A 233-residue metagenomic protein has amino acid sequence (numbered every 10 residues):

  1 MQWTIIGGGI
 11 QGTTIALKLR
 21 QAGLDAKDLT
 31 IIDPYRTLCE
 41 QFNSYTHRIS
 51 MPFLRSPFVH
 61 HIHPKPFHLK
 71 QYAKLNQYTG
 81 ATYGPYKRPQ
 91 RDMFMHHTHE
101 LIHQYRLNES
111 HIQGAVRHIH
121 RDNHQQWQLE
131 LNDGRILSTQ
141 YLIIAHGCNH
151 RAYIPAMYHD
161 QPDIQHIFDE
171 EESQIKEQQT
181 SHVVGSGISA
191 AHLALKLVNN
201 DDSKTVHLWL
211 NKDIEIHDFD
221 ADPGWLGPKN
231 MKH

Functional and structural regions predicted by a protein language model:
M1-T30, S181-D201: N-terminal Rossmann-like FAD-binding beta1-loop-alpha1 element of flavoenzymes
I6, V116, I136-H150, H182-V184: Short hydrophobic core segments
Q11, T37, N149, S189 (+1 more regions): Conserved Rossmann-like nucleotide-cofactor binding loop
I32-M95, L208-H233: Glycine-rich active-site loop/strand segments that organize a redox cofactor
D92-H111, H146-N149: Helical element adjacent to the flavin cofactor pocket in flavoenzyme catalytic cores
M93, H146-D202, V206-H207: Glycine-rich dinucleotide-binding loop and its adjacent helix/turn
I112-W127: A conserved short coil-to-beta-strand element within the FAD-binding core of flavoproteins
N132-G134: Glycine-centered tight beta-turn/hairpin loop motif at sheet-sheet or coil-to-beta transitions
